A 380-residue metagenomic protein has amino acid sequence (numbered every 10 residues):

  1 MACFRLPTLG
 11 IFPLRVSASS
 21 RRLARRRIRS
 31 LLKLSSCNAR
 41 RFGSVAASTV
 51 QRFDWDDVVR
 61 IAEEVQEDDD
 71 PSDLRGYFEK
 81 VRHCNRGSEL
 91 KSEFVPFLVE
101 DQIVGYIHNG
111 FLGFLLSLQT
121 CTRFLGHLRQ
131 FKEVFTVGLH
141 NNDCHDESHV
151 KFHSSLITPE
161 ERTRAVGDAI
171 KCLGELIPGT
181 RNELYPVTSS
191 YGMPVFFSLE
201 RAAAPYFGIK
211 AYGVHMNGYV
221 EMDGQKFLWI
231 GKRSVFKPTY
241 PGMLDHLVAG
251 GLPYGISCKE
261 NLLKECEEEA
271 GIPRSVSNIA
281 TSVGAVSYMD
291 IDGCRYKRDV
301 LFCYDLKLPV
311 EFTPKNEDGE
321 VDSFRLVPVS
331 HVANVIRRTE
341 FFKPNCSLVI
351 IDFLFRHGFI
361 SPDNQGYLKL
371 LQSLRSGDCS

Functional and structural regions predicted by a protein language model:
A2-M243, G250-K264, I272-D322, V329-S380: N-terminal leader/linker segments that precede catalytic domains of diphosphate-processing enzymes
E268: Catalytic-pocket segment enriched in acidic/His residues
